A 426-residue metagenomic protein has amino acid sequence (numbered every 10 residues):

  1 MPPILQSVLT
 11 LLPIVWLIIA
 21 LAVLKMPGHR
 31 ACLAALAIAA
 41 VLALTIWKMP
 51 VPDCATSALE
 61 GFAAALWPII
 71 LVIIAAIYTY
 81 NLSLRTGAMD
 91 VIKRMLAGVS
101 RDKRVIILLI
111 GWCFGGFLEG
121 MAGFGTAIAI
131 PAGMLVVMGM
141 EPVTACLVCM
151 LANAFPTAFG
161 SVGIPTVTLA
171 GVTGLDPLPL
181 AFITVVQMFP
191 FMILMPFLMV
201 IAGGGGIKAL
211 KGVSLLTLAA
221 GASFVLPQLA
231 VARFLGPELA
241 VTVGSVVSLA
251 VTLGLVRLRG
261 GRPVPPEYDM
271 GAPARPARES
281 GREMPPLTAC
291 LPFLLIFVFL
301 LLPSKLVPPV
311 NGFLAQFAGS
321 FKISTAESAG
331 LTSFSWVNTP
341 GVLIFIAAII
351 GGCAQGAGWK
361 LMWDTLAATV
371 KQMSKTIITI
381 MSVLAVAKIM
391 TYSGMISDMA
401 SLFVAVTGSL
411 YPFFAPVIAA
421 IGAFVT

Functional and structural regions predicted by a protein language model:
M1-L12, A65-I69, M121-A127, P179-I193 (+2 more regions): Structural signature of hydrophobic alpha-helical transmembrane segments
P2-S7, L17-D53, A75-T86, T252-P263 (+3 more regions): Structural signal for alpha-helical transmembrane segments and their membrane-water exit/capping regions in multi-pass
P2-T10, M192-S328: Long, contiguous bundles of hydrophobic transmembrane helices that form the permeation core of multi-pass
S7, A64-I69, L96-I110, M138-T144 (+3 more regions): Membrane-interfacial loop-to-helix junctions in multi-pass transporters
P27, G115, E119-A132, C146-P237 (+1 more regions): Alpha-helical transmembrane segments and, especially, the helix-loop junctions at the ends of these helices
D53, S57-A58, L82-S100, D176-P177 (+2 more regions): Flexible loop linkers connecting adjacent transmembrane helices in multi-pass alpha-helical membrane transporters
D102-G133, V137, T157, I377-M390 (+1 more regions): Hydrophobic alpha-helical transmembrane segments of multi-pass integral membrane proteins, predominantly secondary
A274-G422: Transmembrane helical segments that form the transport core of multi-pass membrane transport proteins
